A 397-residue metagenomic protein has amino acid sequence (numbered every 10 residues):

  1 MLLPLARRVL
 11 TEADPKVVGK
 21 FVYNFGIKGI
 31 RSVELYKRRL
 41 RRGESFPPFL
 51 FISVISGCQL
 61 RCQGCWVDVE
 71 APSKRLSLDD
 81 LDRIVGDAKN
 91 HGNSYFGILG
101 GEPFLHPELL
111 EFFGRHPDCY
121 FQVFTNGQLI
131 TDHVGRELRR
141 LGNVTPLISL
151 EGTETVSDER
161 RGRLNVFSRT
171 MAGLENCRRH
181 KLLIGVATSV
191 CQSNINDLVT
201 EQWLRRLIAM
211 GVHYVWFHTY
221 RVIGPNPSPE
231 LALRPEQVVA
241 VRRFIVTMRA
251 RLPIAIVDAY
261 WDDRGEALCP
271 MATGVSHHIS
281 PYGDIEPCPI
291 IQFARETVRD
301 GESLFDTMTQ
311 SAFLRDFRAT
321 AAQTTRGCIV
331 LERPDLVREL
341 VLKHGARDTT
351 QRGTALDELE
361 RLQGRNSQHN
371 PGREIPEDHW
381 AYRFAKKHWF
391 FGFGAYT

Functional and structural regions predicted by a protein language model:
L2-R136, L141, K387: Conserved alpha-helical substructure of the radical SAM core
W66, V134, R161, P289 (+1 more regions): Short, flexible helix/strand-to-coil boundary loops that buttress conserved ligand/catalytic motifs in alpha/beta
A71, E102, L129, G152 (+3 more regions): Flexible, active-site-proximal loop/turn residues at the rims of small-molecule/cofactor binding pockets and catalytic
L78-I98, F104-H218: Radical SAM/AdoMet-radical enzyme domain recognition
L81-N93, I208, D306-T309, A346-R365: Short microdomains enriched in Cys/His and/or Lys/Arg
C119, E159-A272, P281-E286, I290-R299: Radical SAM enzyme [4Fe-4S]-AdoMet core and its adjacent flexible, acidic and glycine-rich loops/tails across
P253-T349: Accessory C-terminal segments flanking Radical SAM cores
Q363-T397: C-terminal non-catalytic accessory extensions
